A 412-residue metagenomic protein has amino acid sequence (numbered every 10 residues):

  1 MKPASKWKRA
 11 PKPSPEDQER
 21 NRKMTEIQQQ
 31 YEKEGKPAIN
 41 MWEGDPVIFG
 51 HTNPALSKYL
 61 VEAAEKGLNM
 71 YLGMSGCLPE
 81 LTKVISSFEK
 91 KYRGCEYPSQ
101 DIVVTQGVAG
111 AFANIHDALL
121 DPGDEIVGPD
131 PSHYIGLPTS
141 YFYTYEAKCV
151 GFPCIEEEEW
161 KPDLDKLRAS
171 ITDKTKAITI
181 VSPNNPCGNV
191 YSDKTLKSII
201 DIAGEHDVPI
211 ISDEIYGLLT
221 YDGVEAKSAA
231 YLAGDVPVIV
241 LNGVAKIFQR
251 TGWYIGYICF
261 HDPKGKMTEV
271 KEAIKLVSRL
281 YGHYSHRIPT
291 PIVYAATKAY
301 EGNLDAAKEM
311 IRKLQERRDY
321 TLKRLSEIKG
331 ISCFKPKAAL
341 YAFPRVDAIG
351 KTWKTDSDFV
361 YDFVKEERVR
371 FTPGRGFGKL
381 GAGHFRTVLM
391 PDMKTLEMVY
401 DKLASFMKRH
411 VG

Functional and structural regions predicted by a protein language model:
K2-G107, N114, K166, A299-G302 (+1 more regions): N-terminal small-domain helix-loop-helix segment of the aminotransferase-like
P3, Y231-Q315, L322-R324, S405-K408: Conserved core segment of the aminotransferase class I/II
E34, Y143, E205-H206, V236 (+2 more regions): Helix C-cap/helix->beta junction micro-motif
L68-D201, G217-L232, I239: Conserved core of the PLP fold type I
S87, R168-A169, T352-K354, Y361-F371 (+1 more regions): PLP-dependent enzyme catalytic core of the Aspartate aminotransferase-like
A147-C149, I210, C333, F371: Hydrophobic beta-strand scaffold residues
T290-V293, T297, K313-L322, C333-D347 (+1 more regions): Conserved glycine-rich beta-strand-loop-beta hairpin in the small C-terminal domain of fold type I
